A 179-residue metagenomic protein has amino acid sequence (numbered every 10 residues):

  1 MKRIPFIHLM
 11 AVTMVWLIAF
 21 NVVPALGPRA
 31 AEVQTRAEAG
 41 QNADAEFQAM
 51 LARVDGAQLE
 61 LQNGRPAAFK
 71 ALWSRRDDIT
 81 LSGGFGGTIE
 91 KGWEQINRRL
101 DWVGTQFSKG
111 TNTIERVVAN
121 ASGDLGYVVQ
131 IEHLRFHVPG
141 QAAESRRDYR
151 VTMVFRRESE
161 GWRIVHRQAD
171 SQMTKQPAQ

Functional and structural regions predicted by a protein language model:
M1-I7: N-terminal secretory signal peptides that target proteins for export/translocation
K2, V23-Q34, Y127, D148-K175: Short beta-strand edge/turn micro-motifs at domain boundaries
L9-P24: Bacterial N-terminal signal peptides
F20-R75, D124, Q176-Q179: Short, low-complexity N-terminal intrinsically disordered segments enriched in polar/charged residues
D44, Q48-A49, P66-S122, I131 (+1 more regions): A solvent-exposed, acidic/Ser-Thr-rich amphipathic alpha-helical stretch
Q130-H137: Generic short beta-strand segments
P139-R146, T174-Q179: A short acidic/glycine-rich loop-to-helix N-cap element
